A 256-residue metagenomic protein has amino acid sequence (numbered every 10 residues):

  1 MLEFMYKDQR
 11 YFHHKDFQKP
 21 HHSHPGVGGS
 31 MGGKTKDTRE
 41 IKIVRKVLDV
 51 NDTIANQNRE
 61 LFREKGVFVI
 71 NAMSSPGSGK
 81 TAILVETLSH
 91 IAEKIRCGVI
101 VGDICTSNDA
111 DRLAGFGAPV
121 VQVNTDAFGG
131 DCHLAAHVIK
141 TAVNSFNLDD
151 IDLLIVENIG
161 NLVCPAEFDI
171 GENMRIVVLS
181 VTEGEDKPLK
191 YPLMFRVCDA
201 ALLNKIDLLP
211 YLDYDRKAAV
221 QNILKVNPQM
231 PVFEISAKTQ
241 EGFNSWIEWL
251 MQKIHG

Functional and structural regions predicted by a protein language model:
M1-K46: Charged, amphipathic alpha-helical linker segments immediately N-terminal to NTP-binding catalytic cores
K34-E60, K65-F68, S78, T87-E172 (+2 more regions): Nucleotide-state-sensitive switch-loop elements of NTP-binding domains
I70-A72: Hydrophobic anchor at the beta1->P-loop junction of P-loop NTPases
S75-G79, E241: ATP-binding Walker
I83: Hydrophobic positions on the alpha1 helix immediately C-terminal to the Walker A/P-loop
P165-E172, L179-Q229: Conserved C-terminal guanine-recognition region of P-loop GTPase G domains, centered on the G4
L209-G256: Canonical P-loop GTPase G-domain recognition
